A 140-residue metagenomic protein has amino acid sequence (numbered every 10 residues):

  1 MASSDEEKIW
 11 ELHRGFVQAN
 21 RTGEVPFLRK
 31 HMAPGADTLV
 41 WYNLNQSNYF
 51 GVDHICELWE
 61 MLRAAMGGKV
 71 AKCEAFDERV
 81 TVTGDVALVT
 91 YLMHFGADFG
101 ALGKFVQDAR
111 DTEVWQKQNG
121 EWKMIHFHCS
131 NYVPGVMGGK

Functional and structural regions predicted by a protein language model:
M1-P34, D85, V136-K140: Short, low-complexity N-terminal intrinsically disordered segments enriched in polar/charged residues
E6-E7, V25-D85, L92, F105-V106: A solvent-exposed, acidic/Ser-Thr-rich amphipathic alpha-helical stretch
F16, W59, A75-V80, M93-F95 (+2 more regions): Hydrophobic/aromatic beta-strand elements that line small-molecule binding cavities or substrate pockets in beta-rich
W41, V89, M124-H126: Short hydrophobic/aromatic-rich beta-strand segments that constitute the beta-sheet cores of beta-sandwich/beta-barrel
V80-L88, L102, W115-K123: A short, structured loop/turn motif at beta-sheet edges
G96-D98, V133-P134: Sequence/structural signature of outer-membrane beta-barrel proteins
D108-G138: Short beta-strand edge/turn micro-motifs at domain boundaries
